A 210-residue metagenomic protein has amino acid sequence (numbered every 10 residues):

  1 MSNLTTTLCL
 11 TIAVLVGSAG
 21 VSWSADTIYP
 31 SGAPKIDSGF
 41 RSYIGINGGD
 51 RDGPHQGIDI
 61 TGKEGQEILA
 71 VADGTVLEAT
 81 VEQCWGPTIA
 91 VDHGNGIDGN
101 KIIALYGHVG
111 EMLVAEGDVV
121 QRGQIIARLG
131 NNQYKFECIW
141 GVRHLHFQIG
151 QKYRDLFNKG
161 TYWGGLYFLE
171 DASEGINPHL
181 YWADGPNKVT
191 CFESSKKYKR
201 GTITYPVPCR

Functional and structural regions predicted by a protein language model:
M1-C9: Bacterial N-terminal signal peptides that target proteins for export
C9-S18: Bacterial N-terminal signal peptides
G20-P87, G96, R122, K135 (+1 more regions): Surface-exposed, glycine-biased beta-strand/turn segments
D50-I60, V91-H93, H108, I149-K159: Small beta-barrel nucleic-acid-binding modules, principally OB-folds
Q66, M112, A127: Glycine-centered loop/turn positions within well-structured domains that cap or flank conserved ligand/cofactor-binding
A70-L113, Q133-L145: Zn2+-dependent peptidoglycan hydrolase active-site motif and core
I89-A90, D118-K199: Conserved, short, structured surface segments that act as functional micro-motifs
